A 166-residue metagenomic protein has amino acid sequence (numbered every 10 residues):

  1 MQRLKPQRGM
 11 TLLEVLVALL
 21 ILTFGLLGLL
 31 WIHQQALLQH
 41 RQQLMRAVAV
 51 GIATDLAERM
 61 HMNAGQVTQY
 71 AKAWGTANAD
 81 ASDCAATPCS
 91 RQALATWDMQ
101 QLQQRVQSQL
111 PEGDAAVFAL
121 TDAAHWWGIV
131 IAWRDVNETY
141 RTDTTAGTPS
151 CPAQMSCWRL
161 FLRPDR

Functional and structural regions predicted by a protein language model:
M1-Q2, Q109: Short coil-to-helix leader/linker segments, especially the first N-terminal amphipathic alpha-helix with its helix
Q2-P6, M10-T54: Aliphatic-rich helix starts adjacent to a transmembrane/signal segment
R41-Q43, V48-R166: Flexible, low-complexity segments enriched in proline/glycine/serine and punctuated by aromatic residues
